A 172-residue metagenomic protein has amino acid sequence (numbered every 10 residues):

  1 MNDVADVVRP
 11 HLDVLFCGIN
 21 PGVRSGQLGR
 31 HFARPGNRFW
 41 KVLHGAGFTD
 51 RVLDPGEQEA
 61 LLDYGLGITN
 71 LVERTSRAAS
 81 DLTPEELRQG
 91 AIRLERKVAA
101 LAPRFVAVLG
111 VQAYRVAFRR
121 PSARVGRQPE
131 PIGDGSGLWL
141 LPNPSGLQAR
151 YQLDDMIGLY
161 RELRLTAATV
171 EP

Functional and structural regions predicted by a protein language model:
M1-F105, V111-R127, G133-V170: A polyanion-binding, active-site-adjacent surface
